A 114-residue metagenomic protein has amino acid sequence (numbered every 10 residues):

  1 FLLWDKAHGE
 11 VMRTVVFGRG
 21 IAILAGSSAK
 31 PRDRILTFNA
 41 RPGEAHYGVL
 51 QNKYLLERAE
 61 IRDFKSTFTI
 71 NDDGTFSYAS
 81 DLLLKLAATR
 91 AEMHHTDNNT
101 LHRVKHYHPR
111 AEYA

Functional and structural regions predicted by a protein language model:
F1-Y113: Soluble ligand-binding/transfer domains with enclosed cavities or grooves
